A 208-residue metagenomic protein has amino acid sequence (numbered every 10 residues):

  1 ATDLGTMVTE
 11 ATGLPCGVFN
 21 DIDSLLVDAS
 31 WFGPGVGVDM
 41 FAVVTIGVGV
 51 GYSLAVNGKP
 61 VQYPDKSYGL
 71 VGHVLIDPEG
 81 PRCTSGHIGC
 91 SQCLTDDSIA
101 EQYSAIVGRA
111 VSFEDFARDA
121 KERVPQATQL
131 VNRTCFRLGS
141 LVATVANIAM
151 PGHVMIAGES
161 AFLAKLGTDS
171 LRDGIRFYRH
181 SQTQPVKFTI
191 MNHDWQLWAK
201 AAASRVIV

Functional and structural regions predicted by a protein language model:
A1-T84, I88-G89: Phosphate-binding/catalytic loop of phosphoryl-transfer enzymes
E10-L14, F32, G37, E79-R82 (+1 more regions): ATP-binding/phosphotransfer module of carbohydrate and carboxylate kinases, centering on a glycine-rich
